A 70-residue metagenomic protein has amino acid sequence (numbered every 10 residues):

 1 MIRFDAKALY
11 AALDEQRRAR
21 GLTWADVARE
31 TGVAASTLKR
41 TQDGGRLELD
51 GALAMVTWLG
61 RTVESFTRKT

Functional and structural regions predicted by a protein language model:
M1-R20, D26: A short, Lys/Arg-rich alpha-helix, primarily the initiator
D26, T37, S65: Residues in the helix-turn-helix
E30, W58: Residues within the alpha-helical elements of helix-turn-helix
G32-L47: Recognition helix of helix-turn-helix/homeodomain-like DNA-binding domains that insert into the DNA major groove
K39-R40, L53, T67: Key DNA-contacting residues within the recognition helix of helix-turn-helix
G44-T57: Short, basic-rich loop-to-helix N-cap that marks the start of a DNA-contacting helix
G60-T70: Short C-terminal boundary/hinge segments that cap the last helix of small helical domains
